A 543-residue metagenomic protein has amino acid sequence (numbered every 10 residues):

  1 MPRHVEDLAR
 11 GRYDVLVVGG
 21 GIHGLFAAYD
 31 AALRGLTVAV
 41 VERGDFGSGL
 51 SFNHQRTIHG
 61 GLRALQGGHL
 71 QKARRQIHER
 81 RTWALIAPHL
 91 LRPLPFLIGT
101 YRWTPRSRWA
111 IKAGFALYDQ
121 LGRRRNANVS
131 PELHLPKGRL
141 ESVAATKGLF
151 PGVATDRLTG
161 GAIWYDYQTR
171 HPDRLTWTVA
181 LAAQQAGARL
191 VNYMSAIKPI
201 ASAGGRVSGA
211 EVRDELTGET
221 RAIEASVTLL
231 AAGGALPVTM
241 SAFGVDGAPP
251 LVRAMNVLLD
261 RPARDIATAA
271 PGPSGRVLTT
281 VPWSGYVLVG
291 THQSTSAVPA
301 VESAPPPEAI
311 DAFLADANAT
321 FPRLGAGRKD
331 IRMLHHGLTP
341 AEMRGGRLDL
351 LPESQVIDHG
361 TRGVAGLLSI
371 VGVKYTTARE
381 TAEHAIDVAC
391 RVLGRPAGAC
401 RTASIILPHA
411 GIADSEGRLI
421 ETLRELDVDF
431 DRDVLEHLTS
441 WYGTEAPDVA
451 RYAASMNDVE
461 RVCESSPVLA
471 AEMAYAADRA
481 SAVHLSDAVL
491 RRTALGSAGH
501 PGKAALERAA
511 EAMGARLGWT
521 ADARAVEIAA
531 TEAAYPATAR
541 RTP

Functional and structural regions predicted by a protein language model:
M1-V15, D30-R34: Extreme N-terminal leader/targeting segments of oxidoreductases
G11-Y13, G218-V227: Core beta-strand elements of the Rossmann-like FAD/NAD(P) dinucleotide-binding domain in flavoenzyme oxidoreductases
A32-F52: Glycine-rich FAD pyrophosphate-binding loop
R56-L149, L278: Dinucleotide-binding Rossmann-like beta1-alpha1 core, especially the glycine-rich loop that anchors the ADP
A127-E132, K147-A186, L190, G209-E211 (+2 more regions): Helix-loop-beta segment of a Rossmann-like dinucleotide-binding subdomain
R174, A182, D246-L288, T295-S440 (+6 more regions): C-terminal catalytic lobe of FAD-dependent flavoproteins
N192-S208: A conserved short coil-to-beta-strand element within the FAD-binding core of flavoproteins
L230-G244: Flavin (primarily FAD) binding-site architecture
